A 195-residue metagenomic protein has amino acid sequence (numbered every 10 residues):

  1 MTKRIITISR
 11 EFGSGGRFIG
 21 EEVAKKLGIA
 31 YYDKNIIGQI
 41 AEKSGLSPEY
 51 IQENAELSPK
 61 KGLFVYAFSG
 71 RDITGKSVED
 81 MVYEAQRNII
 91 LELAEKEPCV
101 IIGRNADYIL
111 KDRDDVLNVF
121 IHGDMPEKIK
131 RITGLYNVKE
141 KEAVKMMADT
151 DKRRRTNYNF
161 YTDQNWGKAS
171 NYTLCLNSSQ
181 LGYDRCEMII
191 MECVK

Functional and structural regions predicted by a protein language model:
M1-I6, V65-G75, Y83-E84, N88-E92 (+4 more regions): Domain-scale detector for complete catalytic domains at protein termini or as standalone homologs
T2-E11, E97: Pre-Walker A (Motif I) flank of P-loop NTPase domains
I8-E21: Glycine-rich phosphate-binding P-loop
A30-A41: Short beta-strand-centered segment that lines the nucleotide-binding/catalytic pocket of NTP-utilizing
A41-P98: ATP-dependent small-molecule kinase phosphotransfer cores that center on conserved nucleotide phosphate-binding segments
P59-Y66, K139-D184: Small-molecule kinase domains that catalyze NTP-dependent phosphoryl transfer to phosphate-bearing small molecules
L93, I109-D112: RNA pseudouridine synthases
D112-G134, E140-A148: Conserved phosphate-donor/acceptor-positioning beta-strand/loop module used by diverse small-molecule
